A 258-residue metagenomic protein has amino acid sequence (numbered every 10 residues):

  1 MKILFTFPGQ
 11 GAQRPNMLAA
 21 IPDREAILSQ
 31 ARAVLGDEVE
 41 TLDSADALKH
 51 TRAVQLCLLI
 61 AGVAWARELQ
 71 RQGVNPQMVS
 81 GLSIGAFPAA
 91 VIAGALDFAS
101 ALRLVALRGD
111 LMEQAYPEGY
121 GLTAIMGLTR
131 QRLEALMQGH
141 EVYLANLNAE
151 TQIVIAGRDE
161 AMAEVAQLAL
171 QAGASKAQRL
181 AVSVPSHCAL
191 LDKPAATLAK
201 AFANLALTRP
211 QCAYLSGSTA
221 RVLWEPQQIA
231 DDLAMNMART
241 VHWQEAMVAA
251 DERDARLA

Functional and structural regions predicted by a protein language model:
M1-S80, I155: Helix-rich "cap/lid" substructures immediately adjacent to catalytic or cofactor-binding pockets
I3, V74, A174-S175, A255: Short phosphate-binding/catalytic loops that engage adenosine nucleotides
G11, D37, A93-A238: Alpha/beta catalytic cores of group-transfer enzymes, especially the acyltransferase/condensing modules of polyketide
S29-Q30, I60, A64, A86 (+5 more regions): A broad detector of short, well-ordered amphipathic alpha-helices that serve as recognition/interaction surfaces
E40-L48, P88, K176-L180: A short small-residue
A45-D46, S80-I84, G109, Y120-A124: Short, glycine/charge-rich beta-strand/loop segments that flank catalytic centers and engage negatively charged groups
A61-V79, M235-A258: Flexible, low-complexity segments
G62, Q77, G81-G85, A89 (+2 more regions): Gly/Ala-rich beta-loop-alpha elbow adjacent to hydrolase catalytic centers
